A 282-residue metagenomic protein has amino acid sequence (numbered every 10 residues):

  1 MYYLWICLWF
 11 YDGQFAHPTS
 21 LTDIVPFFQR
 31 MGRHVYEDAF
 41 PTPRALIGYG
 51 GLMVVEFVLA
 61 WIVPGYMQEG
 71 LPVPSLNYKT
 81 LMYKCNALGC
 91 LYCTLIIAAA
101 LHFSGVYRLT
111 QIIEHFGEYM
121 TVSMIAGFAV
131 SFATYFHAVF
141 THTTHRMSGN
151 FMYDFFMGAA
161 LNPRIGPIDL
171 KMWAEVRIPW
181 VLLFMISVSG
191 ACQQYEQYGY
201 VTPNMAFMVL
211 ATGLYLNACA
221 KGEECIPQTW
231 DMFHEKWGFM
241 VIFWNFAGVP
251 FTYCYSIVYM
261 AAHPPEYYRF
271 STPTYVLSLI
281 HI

Functional and structural regions predicted by a protein language model:
M1-G70, G89, C93-L95: Long, charged/polar, low-complexity intrinsically disordered N-terminal extensions that precede catalytic
Y11-D23, F27-A39, G105-Y119, V188-V209 (+1 more regions): Helix-coil boundary and interhelical linker segments in multi-pass alpha-helical membrane proteins
L46-W244: Intramembrane catalytic core of multi-pass membrane enzymes that act on lipidic substrates
A218-Q228, T252-H263: C-terminal ends of transmembrane alpha-helices and the immediately adjacent extracellular/lumenal or cytosolic loop
I242-Y255: Loop-centered beta-sheet repeat module
I280-I282: Conserved small/polar residues in nucleotide/adenosyl-binding loops
